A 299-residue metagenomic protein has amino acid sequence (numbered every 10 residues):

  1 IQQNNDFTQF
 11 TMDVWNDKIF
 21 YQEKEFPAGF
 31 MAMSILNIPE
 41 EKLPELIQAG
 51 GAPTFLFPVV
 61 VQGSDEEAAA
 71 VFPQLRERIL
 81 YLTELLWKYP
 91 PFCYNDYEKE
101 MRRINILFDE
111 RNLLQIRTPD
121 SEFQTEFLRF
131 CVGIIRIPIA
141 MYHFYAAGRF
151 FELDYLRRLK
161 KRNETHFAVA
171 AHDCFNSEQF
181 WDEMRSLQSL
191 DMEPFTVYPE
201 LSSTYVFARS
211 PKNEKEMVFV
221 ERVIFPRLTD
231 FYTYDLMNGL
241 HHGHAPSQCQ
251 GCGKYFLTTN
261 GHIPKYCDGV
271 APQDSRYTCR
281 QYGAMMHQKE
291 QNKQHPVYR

Functional and structural regions predicted by a protein language model:
I1-L257, P296-R299: Short helix-coil boundary/hinge micro-motifs
Y255, Q273, M285: Short loop/turn segments at secondary-structure transitions that flank enzyme active sites
L257-I263, M286, E290: Long alpha-helical, hydrophobic tracts
G261-Y282: Cysteine-rich micro-motifs
R276-R299: Domain-exit/linker segments immediately C-terminal to small folded modules
